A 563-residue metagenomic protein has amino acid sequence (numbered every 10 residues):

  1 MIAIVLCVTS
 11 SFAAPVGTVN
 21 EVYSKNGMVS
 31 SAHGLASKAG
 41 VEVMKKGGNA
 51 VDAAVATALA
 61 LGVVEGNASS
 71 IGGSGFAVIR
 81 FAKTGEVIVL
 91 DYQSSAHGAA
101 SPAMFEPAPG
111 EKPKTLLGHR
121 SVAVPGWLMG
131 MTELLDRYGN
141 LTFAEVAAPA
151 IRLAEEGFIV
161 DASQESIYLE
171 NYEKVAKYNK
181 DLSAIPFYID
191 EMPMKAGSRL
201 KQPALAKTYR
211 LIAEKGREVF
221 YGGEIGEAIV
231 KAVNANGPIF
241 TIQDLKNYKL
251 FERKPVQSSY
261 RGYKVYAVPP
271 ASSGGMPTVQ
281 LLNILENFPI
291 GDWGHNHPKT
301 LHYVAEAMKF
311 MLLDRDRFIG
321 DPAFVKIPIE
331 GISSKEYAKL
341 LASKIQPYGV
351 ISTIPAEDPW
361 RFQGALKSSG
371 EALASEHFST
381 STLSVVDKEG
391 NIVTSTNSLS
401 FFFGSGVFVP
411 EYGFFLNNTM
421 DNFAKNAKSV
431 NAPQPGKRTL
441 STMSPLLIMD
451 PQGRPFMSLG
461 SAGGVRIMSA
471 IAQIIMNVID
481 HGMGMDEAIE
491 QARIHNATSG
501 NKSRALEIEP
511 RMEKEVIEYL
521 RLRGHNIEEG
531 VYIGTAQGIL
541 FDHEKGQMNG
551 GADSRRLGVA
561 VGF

Functional and structural regions predicted by a protein language model:
M1-S10: Bacterial N-terminal signal peptides
A14-K38, E42, A50-G222, E227-P269 (+6 more regions): Noncatalytic scaffold domains of N-terminal-nucleophile
V63-V89, I239-T241, V386, N391-M457 (+2 more regions): Active-site rim segments in enzyme catalytic domains, especially the processed small/beta chain of N-terminal
E252, H377-T380, F402, S441-M443: Short, small/polar residue-rich loop motifs at catalytic or cofactor-binding pockets
G275-G291, I448-M457, G463-I489: M16/insulysin-pitrilysin zinc metalloprotease superfamily fold
F288-S398, E411-Y412, E518: Internal maturation/activation junctions in enzymes
E389, K437, I471, D480-V531: Extended C-terminal subregions enriched in glycine
